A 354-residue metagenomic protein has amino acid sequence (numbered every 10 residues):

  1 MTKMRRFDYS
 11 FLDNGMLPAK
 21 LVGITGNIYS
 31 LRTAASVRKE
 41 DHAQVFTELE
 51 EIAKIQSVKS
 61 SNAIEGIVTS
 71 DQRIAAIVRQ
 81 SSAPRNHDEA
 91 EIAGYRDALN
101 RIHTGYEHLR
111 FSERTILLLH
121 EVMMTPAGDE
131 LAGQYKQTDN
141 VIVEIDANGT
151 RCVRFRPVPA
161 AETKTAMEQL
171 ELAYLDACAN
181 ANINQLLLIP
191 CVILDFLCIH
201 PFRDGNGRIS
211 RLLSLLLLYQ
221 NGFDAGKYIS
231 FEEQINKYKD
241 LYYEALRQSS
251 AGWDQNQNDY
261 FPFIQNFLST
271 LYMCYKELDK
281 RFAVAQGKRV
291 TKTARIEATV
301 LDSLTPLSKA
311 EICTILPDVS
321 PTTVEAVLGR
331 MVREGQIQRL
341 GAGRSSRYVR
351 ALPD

Functional and structural regions predicted by a protein language model:
M1-D354: FIC/Doc superfamily catalytic core
